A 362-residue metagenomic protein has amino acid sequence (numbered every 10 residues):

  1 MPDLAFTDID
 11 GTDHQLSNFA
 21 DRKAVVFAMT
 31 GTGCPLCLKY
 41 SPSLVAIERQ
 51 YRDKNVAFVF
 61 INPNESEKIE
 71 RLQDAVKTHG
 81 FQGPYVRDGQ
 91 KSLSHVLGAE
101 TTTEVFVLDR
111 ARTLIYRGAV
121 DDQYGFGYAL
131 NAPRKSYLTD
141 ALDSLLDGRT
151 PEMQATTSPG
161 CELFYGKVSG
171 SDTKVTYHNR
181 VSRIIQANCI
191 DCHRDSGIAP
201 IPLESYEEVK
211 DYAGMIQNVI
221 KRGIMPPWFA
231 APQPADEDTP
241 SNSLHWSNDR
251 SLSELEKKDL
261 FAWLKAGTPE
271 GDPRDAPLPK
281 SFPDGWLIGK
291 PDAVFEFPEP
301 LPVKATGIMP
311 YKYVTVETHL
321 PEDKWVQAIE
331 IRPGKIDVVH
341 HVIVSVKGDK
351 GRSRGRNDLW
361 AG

Functional and structural regions predicted by a protein language model:
P2, A24, F81-P84, A99-F106 (+3 more regions): Structural micro-motif
L4-V25, G170-R180: A short beta-strand-turn-helix
S17-L38, L142: Short active-site neighborhood of thiol/selenol oxidoreductases, capturing the structured segment around
L38-H79, V86-V96: Structural microenvironment flanking redox-active thiols in thiol-disulfide oxidoreductases
I61, L72, H79-S92, L97 (+2 more regions): Aromatic/His-enriched, Gly/Pro-containing loop or helix-boundary segments that lie immediately adjacent to catalytic
D88-F164: Thiol/selenol-based redox catalytic cores and closely related redox-interacting motifs
A155-L163, K167-H319: Aromatic- and Gly/Pro-enriched helix-to-coil junctions and flexible linker segments
I288-G362: His-enriched metal-coordination microenvironments in redox/metal-binding proteins
